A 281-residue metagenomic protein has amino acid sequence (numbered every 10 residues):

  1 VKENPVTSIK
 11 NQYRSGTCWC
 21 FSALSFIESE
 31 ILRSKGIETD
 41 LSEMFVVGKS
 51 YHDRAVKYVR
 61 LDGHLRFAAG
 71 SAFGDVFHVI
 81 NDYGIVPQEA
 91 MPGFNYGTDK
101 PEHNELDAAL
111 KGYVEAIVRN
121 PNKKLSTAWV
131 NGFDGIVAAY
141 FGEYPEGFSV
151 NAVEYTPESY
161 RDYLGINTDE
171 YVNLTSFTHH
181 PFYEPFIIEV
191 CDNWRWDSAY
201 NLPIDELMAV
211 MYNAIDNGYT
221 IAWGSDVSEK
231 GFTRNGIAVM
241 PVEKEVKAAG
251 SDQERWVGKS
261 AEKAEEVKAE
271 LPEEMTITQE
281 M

Functional and structural regions predicted by a protein language model:
V1-E262, E266-M281: Catalytic-core signature of thiol
